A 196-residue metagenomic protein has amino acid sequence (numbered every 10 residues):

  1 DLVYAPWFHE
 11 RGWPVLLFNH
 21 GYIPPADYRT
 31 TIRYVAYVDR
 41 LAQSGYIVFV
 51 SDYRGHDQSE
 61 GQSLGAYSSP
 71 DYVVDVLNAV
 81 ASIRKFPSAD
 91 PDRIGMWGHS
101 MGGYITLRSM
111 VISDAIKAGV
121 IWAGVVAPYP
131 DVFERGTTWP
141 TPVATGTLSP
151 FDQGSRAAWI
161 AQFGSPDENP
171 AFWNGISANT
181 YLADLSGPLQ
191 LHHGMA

Functional and structural regions predicted by a protein language model:
G12-G21: Short beta-strand element of the alpha/beta-hydrolase
P25-Y28, P130-Y181, G187: Mobile cap/lid helix-loop segments that gate and shape the active-site cleft of serine hydrolases
T30-V50: Short amphipathic alpha-helix adjacent to the substrate-entry channel of hydrolases
A66-P87: Alpha/beta-hydrolase active-site loop
A89-S100: Alpha/beta-hydrolase fold nucleophile elbow
G103-D114: Short glycine-enriched nucleophile-adjacent loop and the immediately C-terminal alpha-helix near the catalytic center
V120-P130: Active-site nucleophile loop of the alpha/beta-hydrolase fold
L185, L191-G194: Short beta-strand/loop motif that positions the catalytic acidic residue of the alpha/beta-hydrolase fold
